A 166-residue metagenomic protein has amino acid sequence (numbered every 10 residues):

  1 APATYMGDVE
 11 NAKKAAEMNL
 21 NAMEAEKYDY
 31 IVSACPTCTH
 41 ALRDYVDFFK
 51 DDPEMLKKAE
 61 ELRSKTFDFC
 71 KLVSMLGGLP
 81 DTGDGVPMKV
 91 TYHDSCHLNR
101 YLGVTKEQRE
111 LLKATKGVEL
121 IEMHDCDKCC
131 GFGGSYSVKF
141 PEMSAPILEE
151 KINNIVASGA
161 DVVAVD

Functional and structural regions predicted by a protein language model:
A1-D166: Iron-sulfur cluster-binding electron-transfer modules in prokaryotic oxidoreductases
